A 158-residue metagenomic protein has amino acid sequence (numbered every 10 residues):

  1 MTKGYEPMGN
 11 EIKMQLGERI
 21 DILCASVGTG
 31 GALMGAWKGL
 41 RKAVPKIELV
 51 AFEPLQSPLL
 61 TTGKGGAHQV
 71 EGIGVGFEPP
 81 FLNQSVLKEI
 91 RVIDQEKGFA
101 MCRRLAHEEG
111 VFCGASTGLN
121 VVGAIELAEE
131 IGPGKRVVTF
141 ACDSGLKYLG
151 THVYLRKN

Functional and structural regions predicted by a protein language model:
M1-G28, Q84, E96-V111: Active-site/ligand-binding-proximal alpha/beta "capping" segment
K3, I22, I47, V111-A115 (+2 more regions): Terminal helix/beta-alpha structural elements that buttress the NAD(P)+-binding lobe
G4, M8, L33-A43: Short Gly/Thr/Asp-enriched flexible loops that form oxyanion-binding sites at enzyme active sites
M8, I12, A36, C102 (+1 more regions): Buried hydrophobic packing segments
S26, A51-E53, V138-C142: Short beta-strand segments
S26-W37, S116-A124, Y148: Short glycine/serine/threonine-rich phosphate/pyrophosphate-binding segments that cradle anionic phosphate groups
R41-A115, H152-N158: Active-site/ligand-binding loops adjacent to catalytic centers
G76, V122-N158: Phosphate-binding loop/pocket of nucleotide- and phosphate-handling active sites
